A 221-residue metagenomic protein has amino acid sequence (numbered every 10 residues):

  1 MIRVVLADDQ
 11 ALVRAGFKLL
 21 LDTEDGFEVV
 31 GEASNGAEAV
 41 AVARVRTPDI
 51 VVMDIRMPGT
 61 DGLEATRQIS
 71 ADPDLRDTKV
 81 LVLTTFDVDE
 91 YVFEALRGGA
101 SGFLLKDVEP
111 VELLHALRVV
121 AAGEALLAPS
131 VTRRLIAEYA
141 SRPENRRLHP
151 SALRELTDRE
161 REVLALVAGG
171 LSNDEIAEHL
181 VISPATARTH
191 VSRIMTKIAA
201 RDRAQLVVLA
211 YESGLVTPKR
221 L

Functional and structural regions predicted by a protein language model:
D8, D54, T84: Active-site residues of response regulator receiver
G26-S34, V42, A200: Short hydrophobic/Thr-rich beta-strand motif most characteristic of the beta2 strand and flanking loop of CheY-like
N35-E38, T60-R67: Acidic catalytic/metal-coordinating carboxylates
A39, M195-L221: Basic, Lys/Arg-enriched C-terminal extension of HTH/homeodomain DNA-binding domains
R46-V52: Active-site beta3 strand of CheY-like receiver
M57: Receiver (REC) domain active-site loop signature in two-component systems and cognate sites in sensor histidine kinases
V92-R97, G102, D107-D158, E162 (+1 more regions): Short, flexible helix-to-coil linker/hinge segments that flank and couple to helix-turn-helix
G170-Q205: Recognition helix of helix-turn-helix DNA-binding domains
